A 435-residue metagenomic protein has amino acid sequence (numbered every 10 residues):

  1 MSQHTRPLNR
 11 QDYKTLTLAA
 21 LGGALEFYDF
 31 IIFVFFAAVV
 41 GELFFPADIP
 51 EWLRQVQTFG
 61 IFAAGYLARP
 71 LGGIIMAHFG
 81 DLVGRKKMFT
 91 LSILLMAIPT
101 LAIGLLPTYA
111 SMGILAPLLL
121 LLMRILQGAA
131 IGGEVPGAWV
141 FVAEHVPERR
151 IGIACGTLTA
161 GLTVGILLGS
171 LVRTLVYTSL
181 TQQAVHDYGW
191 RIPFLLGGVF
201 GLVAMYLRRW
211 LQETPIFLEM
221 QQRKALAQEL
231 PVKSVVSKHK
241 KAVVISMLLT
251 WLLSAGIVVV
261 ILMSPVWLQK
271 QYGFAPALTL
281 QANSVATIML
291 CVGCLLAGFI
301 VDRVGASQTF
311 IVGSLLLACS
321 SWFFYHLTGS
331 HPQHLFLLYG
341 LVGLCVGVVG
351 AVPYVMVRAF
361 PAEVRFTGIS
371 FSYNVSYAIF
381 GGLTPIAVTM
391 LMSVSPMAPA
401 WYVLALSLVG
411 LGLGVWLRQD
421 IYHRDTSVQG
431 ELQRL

Functional and structural regions predicted by a protein language model:
V34, K240-L290, G381: Extracytoplasmic gate region of multi-pass secondary transporters
A37-L71: Extracellular/periplasmic helix-loop-helix junction of adjacent transmembrane segments in MFS-like secondary
G73-G84, C294-G305: Helix-to-loop junctions at the C-terminal end of transmembrane segments in multipass secondary transporters
L82-I93, R303-S314: Cytoplasmic membrane-interface "Motif A"-like loop-to-helix N-cap segments of 12-TM Major Facilitator Superfamily
L94-M112, L315-G329: C-terminal ends and interior cores of transmembrane alpha-helices in multi-pass membrane transporters/permeases
I153-Y177, F200, S372-T384: Glycine-rich segments within core transmembrane alpha-helices of 12-TM secondary carriers
A204-L211, V355, W401, L406-L432: Multi-pass alpha-helical transporter architecture, strongest for 12-TM Major Facilitator/SLC carriers used
S307-A351: C-terminal transmembrane helical hairpin of 12-TM major facilitator-type secondary transporters
